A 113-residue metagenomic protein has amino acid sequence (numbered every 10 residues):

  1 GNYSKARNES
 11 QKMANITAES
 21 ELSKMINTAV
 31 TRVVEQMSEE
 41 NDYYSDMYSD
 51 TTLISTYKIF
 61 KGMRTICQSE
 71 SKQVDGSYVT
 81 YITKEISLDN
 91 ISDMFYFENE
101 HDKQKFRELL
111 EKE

Functional and structural regions predicted by a protein language model:
G1-E113: Domain-level marker for long, solvent-exposed, non-transmembrane regions
